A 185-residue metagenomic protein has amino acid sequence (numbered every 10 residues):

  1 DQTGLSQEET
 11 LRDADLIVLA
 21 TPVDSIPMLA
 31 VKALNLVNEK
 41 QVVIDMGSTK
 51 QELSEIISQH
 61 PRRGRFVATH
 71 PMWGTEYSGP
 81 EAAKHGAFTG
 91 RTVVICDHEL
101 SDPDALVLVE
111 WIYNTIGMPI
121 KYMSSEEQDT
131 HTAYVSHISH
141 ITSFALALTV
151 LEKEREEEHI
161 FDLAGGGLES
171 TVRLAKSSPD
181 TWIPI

Functional and structural regions predicted by a protein language model:
Q2-G4, H60-R63, A83-A87, H137-I141: Short, hinge-like loop/turn segments at secondary-structure boundaries
Q2-Q7, K121-M123: Short acidic-hydrophobic, aromatic-tinged amphipathic segments that line or gate anion-handling sites
E8-I44: Rossmann-like NAD(P)-binding element
V23-I26, S48-T49, A147-L148: Short glycine-rich anion-binding loops that position phosphate/pyrophosphate groups of nucleotides and phosphorylated
V31-E81: Rossmann-like NAD(P)(H) cofactor-binding subdomain of soluble oxidoreductases
T75-V93: Predominantly a Rossmann-like dinucleotide-binding segment in NAD(P)-dependent oxidoreductases
A87-S177: Internal alpha-helical scaffold of NAD(P)-dependent oxidoreductase catalytic cores
I183-I185: C-terminal active-site/capping subdomain that shapes the small-molecule cofactor and substrate pocket of enzyme
